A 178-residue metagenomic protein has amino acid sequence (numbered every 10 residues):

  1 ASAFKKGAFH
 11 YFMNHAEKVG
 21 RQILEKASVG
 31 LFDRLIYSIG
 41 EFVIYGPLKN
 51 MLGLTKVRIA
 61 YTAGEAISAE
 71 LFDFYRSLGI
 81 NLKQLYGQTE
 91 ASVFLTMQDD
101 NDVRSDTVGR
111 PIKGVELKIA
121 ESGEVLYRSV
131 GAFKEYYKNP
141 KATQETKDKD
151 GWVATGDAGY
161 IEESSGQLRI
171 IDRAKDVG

Functional and structural regions predicted by a protein language model:
A1-V103: Gly/Ser/Thr-rich phosphate-binding loop
A63, Y86, V108, R128 (+1 more regions): Single, functionally critical "micro-switch" positions that shape active/binding sites and transmembrane helices
R104-R110: A polyampholytic, Gly/Pro-enriched intrinsically disordered region
P111-G178: Conserved ATP-binding/catalytic segment of the ANL
